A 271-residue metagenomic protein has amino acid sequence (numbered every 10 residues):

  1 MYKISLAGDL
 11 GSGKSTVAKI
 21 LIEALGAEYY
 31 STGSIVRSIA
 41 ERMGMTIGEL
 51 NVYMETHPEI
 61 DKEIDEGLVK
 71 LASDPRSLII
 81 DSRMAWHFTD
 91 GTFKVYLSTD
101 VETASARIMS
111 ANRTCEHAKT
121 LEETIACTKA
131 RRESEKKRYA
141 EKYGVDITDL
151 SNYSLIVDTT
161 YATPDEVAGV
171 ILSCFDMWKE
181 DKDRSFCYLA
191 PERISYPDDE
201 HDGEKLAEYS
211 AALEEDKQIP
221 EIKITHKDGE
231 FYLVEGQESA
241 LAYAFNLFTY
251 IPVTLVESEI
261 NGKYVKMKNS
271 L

Functional and structural regions predicted by a protein language model:
L6: Hydrophobic anchor at the beta1->P-loop junction of P-loop NTPases
S12, Q237: ATP-binding Walker
S15: Walker A/P-loop
T32-T89, E102-T103, A126, E133: ATP-dependent small-molecule kinase phosphotransfer cores that center on conserved nucleotide phosphate-binding segments
G48, S98-I147: A glycine- and Lys/Arg-enriched "phosphate-lid" helix/loop adjacent to the NTP-binding pocket of small-molecule kinases
R138-D198: NTP-dependent small-molecule kinase module
M177-Y232, A244, I251, K263: Short alpha-helix boundary/capping and kink motifs at helix termini
S258-L271: Amphipathic, charge-rich alpha-helical segments that serve as recognition/docking helices
